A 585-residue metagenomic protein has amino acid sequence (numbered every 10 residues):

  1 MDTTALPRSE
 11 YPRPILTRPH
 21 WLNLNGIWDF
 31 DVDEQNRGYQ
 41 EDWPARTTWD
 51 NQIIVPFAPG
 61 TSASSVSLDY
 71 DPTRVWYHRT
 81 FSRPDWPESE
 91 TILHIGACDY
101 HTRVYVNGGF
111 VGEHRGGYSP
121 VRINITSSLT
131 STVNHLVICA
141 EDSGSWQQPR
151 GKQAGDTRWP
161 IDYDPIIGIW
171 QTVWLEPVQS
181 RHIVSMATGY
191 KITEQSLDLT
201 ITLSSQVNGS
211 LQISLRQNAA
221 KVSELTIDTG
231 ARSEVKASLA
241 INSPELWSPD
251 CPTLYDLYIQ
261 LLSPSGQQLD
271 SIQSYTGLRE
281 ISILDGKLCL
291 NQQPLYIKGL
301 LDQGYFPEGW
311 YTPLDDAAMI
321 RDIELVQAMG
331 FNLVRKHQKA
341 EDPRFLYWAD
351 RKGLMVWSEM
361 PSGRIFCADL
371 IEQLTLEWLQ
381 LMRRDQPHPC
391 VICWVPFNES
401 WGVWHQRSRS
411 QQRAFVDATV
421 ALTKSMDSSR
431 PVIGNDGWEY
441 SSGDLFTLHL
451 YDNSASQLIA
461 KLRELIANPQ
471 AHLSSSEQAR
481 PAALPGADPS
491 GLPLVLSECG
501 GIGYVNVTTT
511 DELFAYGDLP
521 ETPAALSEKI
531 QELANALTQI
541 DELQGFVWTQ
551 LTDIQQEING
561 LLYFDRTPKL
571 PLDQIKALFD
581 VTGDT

Functional and structural regions predicted by a protein language model:
M1-A63, C139, S143-Q148, Q531-A534 (+1 more regions): Accessory carbohydrate-binding/adhesion or oligomerization-edge regions at the termini of glycan-active proteins
E10-I15, H20, D29-E34, S67-L68 (+5 more regions): Accessory beta-strand-rich segments of carbohydrate-active enzymes
L16-Y39, C98, P165-G168, L175 (+6 more regions): Substrate-binding clefts and catalytic carboxylate motifs of secreted carbohydrate-active enzymes
Y105-V111, R216-N218, N291: Short strand-turn-strand beta-turns centered on an Asx-Gly dipeptide
V111-G112, V222, L295: Short hydrophobic beta-strand segments in globular cytosolic domains
Y118-I125, S145-P149, Q153-D156, P160-Y163 (+4 more regions): Active-site mouth of glycoside hydrolases
L129-V133, T202-L284: Extended acidic/polar, glycine-enriched regions that form or flank non-catalytic beta-rich accessory modules
P177-Q206, D580-T585: Surface beta-strand/loop "capping" patches
